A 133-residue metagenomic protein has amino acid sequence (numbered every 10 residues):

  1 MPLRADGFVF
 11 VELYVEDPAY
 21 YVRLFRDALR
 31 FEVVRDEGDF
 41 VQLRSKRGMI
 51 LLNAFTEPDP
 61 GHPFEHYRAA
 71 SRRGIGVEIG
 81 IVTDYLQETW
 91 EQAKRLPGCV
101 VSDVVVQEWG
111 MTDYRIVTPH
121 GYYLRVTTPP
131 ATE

Functional and structural regions predicted by a protein language model:
M1-F10, R23, E32-D84, E88-V117 (+1 more regions): Vicinal oxygen chelate
L13-D17: Short, surface-exposed ligand-recognition loops at beta-strand->loop->(often short) alpha-helix junctions that present
P119-L124: Short, glycine-anchored, charge-dense loop/turn motifs used at functional sites
